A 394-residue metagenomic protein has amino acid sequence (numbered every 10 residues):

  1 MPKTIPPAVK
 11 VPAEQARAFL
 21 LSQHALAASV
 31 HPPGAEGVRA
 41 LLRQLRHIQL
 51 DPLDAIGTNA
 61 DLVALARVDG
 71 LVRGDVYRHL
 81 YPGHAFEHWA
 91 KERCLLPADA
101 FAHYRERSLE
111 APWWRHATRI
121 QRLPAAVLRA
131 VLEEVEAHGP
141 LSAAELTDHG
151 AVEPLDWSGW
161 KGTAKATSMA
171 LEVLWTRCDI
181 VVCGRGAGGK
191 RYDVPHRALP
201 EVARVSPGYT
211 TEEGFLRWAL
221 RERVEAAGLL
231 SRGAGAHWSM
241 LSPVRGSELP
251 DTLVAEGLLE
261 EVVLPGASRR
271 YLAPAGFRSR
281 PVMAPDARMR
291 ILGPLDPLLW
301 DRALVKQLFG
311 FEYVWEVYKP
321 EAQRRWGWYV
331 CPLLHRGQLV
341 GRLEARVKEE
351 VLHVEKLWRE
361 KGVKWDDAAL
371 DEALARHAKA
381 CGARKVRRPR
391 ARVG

Functional and structural regions predicted by a protein language model:
M1-G394: Long, charged, low-complexity, helical-prone intrinsically disordered regions
